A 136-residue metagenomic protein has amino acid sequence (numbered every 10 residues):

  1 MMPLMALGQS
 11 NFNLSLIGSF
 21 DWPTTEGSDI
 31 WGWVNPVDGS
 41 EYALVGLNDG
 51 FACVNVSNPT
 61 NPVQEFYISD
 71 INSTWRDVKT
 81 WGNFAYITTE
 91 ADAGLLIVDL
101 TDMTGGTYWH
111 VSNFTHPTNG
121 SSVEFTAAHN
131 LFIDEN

Functional and structural regions predicted by a protein language model:
G8-N136: Feature marking well-ordered beta-strand scaffolds used for ligand recognition
